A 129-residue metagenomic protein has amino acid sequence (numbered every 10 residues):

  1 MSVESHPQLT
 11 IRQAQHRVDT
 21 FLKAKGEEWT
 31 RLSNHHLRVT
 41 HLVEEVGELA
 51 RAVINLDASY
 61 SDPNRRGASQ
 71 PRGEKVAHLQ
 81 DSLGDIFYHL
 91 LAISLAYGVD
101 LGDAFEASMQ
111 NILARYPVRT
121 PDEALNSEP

Functional and structural regions predicted by a protein language model:
M1-L83, F87-P129: Flexible "arm" and connector segments at domain edges
